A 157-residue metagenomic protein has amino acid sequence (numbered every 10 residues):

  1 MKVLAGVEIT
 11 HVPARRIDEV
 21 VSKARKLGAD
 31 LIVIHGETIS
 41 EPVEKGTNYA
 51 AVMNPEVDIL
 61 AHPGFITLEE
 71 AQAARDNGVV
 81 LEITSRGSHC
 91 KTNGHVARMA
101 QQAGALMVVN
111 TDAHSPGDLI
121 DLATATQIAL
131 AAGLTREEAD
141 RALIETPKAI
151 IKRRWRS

Functional and structural regions predicted by a protein language model:
M1-I83, G94, K152-S157: Extended substrate/RNA-proximal surfaces in nucleic-acid metabolism proteins
I9, H62-P63, S85, H114-D118 (+1 more regions): Glycine- and other small-residue-rich loops at beta-strand/loop junctions that grip anionic moieties
R75, Q101, L130: Anion (oxyanion) recognition and catalysis
I83-G104: Short, motif-level signal for alpha-helix interfacial/capping segments enriched in acidic residues and aromatics/proline
C90, H114-G117, E145: Small/polar glycine-rich anion-binding or flexible loop at a beta-alpha turn
A105-L119: Short acidic/histidine-rich active-site segments
Q127-S157: Mid-to-C-terminal alpha-helical segments outside catalytic/metal-binding sites
